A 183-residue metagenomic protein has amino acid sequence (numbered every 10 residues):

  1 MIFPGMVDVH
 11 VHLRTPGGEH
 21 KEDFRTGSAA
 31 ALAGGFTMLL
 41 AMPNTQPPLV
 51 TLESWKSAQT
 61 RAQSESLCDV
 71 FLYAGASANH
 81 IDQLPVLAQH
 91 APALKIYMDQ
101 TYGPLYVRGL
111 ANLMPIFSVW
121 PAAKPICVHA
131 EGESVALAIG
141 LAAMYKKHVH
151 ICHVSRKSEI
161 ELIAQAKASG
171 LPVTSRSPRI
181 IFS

Functional and structural regions predicted by a protein language model:
M1-E65: Metal-associated gating/positioning segment near the N- to mid-region
M6, L67-L72, P125: Short beta-strand/loop segments at the ligand-binding rim of alpha/beta enzyme cores
H10, A31, G35, V70 (+3 more regions): Conserved, mostly hydrophobic/aromatic
H12-E22, L40-L52, A74-I81, T101-A111 (+2 more regions): Divalent metal-binding segments
F24, F36, F71-Y73, Y97 (+1 more regions): Aromatic side chains
T51-S57, A76-S77, K157-I160: Short amphipathic alpha-helical surface micro-motifs
L84-S183: Histidine/acidic residue-rich metal-binding segments in metalloenzymes
